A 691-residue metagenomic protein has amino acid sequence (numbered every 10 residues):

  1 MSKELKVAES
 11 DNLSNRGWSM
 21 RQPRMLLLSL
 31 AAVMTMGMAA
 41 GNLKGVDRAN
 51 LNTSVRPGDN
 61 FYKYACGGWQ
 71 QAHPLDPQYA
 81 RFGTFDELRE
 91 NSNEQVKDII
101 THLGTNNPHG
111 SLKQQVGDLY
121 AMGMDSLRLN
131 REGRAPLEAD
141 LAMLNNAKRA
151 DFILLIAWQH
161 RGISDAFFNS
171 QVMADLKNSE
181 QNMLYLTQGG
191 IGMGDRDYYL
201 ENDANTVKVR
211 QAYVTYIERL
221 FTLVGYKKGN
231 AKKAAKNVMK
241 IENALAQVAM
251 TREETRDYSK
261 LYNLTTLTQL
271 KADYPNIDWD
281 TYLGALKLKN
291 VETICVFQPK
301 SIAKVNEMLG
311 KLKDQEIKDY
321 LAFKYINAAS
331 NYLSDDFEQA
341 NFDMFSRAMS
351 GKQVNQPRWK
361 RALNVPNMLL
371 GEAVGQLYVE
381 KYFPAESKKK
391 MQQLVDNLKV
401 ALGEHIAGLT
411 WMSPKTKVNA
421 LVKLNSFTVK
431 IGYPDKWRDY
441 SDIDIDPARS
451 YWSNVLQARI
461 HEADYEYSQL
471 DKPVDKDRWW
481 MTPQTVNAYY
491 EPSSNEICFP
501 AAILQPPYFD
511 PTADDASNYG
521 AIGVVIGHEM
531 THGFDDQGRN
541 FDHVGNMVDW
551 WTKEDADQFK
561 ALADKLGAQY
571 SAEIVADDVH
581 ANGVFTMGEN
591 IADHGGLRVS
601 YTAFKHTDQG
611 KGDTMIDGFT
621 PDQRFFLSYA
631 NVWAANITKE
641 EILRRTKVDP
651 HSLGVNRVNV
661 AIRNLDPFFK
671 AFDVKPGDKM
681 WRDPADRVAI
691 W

Functional and structural regions predicted by a protein language model:
S14-L27: Bacterial N-terminal signal peptides that target proteins for export
L28-T35: Bacterial N-terminal signal peptides
M36-G45: Bacterial Sec-dependent signal peptides at the C-terminal "C-region" and cleavage site
N50-Q71, Y199, D203-T222, M587 (+1 more regions): Hydrophobic/aromatic-rich, well-ordered segments within soluble, folded domains that form packed cores
R56-D59, Y64-M124: Active-site-surrounding "flap" and adjacent substrate/cofactor-binding loops of secreted or lumenal enzymes, prototyped
Q78-I100, A231-V248, N518-V524, D622-F626: Short secondary-structure subsegments characteristic of cysteine-rich extracellular domains
R89, V238, D273-N276, C295 (+5 more regions): Intrinsically disordered, low-complexity linker/terminal regions across diverse proteins
H102-Q393, N397: Noncatalytic, helix-rich "gating/capping" subdomain that lines the substrate-entry/channel surface of large enzyme
